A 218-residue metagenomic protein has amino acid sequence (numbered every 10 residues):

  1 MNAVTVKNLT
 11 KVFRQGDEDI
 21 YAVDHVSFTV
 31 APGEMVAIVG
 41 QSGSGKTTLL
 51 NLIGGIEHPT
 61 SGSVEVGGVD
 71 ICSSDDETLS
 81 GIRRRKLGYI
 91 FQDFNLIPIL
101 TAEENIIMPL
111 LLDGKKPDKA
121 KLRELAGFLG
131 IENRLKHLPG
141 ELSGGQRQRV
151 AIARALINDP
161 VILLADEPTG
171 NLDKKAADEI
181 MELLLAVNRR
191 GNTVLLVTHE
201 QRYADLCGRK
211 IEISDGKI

Functional and structural regions predicted by a protein language model:
A3-V4, L9-L206, K210-I213: ABC family nucleotide-binding domain
D215-I218: Conserved switch/coupling elements of ABC/ABC-like ATPase nucleotide-binding domains
